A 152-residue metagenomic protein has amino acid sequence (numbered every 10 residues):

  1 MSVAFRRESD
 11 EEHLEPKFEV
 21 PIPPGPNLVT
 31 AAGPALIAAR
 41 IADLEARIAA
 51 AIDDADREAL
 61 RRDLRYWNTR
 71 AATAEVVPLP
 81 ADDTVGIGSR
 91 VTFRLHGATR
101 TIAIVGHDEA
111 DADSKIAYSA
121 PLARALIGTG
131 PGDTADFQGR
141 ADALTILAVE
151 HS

Functional and structural regions predicted by a protein language model:
M1-R70: Helix-rich terminal scaffold detector
H13, F18-P21, G25-L28, A51 (+4 more regions): Generic preference for well-ordered secondary structure
W67-A81: Amphipathic alpha-helical coiled-coil segments
P78-E150: Non-DNA-binding regulatory cores of transcription-related proteins, predominantly C-terminal effector-binding
